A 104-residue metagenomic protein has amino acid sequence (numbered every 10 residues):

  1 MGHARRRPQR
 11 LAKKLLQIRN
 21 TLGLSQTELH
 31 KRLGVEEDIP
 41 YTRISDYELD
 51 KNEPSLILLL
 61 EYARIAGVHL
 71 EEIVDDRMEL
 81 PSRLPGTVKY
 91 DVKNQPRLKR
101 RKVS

Functional and structural regions predicted by a protein language model:
M1-L22, K99-R101: A short, Lys/Arg-rich alpha-helix, primarily the initiator
G2-R5, R64, V74-S104: Short, charged recognition helix plus adjacent turn of helix-turn-helix-like nucleic-acid-binding domains
R10-K13, G23-L24, I39, P54-I57: Residue-level signal for the short linker/turn that defines the boundary of a DNA-recognition helix
K13-G34, E61, T87-V88: Short basic helix-loop element that most often maps to the first helix and adjoining turn of HTH DNA-binding modules
L33, E48, L58, V74-R77: DNA major-groove recognition helix of helix-turn-helix
G34-E53: Recognition helix of helix-turn-helix/homeodomain-like DNA-binding domains that insert into the DNA major groove
K51, S55-E72: DNA major-groove recognition helix of helix-turn-helix/homeodomain DNA-binding modules
